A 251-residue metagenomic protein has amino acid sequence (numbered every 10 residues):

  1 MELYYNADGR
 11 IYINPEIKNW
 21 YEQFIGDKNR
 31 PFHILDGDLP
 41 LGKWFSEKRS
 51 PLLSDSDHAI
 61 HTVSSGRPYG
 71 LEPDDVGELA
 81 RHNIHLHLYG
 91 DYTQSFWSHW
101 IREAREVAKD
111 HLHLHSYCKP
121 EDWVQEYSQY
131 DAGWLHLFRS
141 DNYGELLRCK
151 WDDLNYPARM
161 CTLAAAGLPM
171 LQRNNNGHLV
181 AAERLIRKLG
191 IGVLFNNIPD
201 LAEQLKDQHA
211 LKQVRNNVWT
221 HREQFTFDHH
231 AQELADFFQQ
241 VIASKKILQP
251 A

Functional and structural regions predicted by a protein language model:
M1-F32, K43-W44, S95, H99: A short, active-site helix/loop in glycosyltransferases that binds the activated sugar's phosphate group
N6-D8, N83, Y130: Short, well-ordered alpha-helix to beta-strand connector turns
D8-G9, A132, P169, I191: Well-ordered beta-strand positions
E16, G37-D38: Carbohydrate-associated surface elements
L39-S128: Conserved catalytic-core segment of nucleotide-activated headgroup transferases in glycan assembly
C118-A165, L171-V180, R184: Nucleotide-sugar-dependent
A158, G177-Q204: Change "using UDP/GDP/dTDP sugars" to "using nucleotide sugars
N196-K246: A charged, aromatic-enriched C-terminal amphipathic alpha-helix characteristic of glycosyltransferases across folds
